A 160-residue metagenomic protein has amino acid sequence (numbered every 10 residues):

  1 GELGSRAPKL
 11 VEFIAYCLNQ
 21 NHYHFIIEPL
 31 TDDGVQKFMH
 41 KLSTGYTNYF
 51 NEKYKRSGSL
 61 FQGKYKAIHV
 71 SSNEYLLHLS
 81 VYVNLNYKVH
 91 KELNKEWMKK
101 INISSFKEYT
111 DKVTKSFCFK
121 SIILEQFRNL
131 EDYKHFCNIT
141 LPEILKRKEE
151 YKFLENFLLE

Functional and structural regions predicted by a protein language model:
G1-L18, P29-E160: Short Pro-Cys-Gly-centered "Cys-loop" motif that presents a nucleophilic cysteine in a tight turn
